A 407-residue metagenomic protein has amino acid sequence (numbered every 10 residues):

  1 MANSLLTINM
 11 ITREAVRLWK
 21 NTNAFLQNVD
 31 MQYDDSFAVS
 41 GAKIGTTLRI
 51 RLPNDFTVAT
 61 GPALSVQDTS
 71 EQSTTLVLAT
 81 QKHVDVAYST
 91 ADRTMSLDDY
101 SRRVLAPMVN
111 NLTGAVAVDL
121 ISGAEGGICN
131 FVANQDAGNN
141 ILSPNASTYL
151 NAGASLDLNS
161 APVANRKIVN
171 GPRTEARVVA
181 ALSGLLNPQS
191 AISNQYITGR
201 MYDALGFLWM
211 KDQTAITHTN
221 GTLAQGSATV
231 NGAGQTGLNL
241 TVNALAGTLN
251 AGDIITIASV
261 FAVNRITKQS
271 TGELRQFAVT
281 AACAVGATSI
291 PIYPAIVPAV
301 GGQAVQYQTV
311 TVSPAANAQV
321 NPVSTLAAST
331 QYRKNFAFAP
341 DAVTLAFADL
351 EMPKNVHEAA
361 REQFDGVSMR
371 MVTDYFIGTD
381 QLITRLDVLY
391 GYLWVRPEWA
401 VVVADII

Functional and structural regions predicted by a protein language model:
M1-T74, A400: N-terminal "assembly arms/tails" that initiate or stabilize quaternary assembly in self-assembling proteins
A2-D35, T90-D99, M108, V116-N134 (+4 more regions): Short, Lys/Arg-rich flexible segments
I50, L76-D136, N140-L142, D157-T174 (+2 more regions): Long, contiguous amphipathic alpha-helices that act as assembly "spine/axial" helices in icosahedral shell and virion
S143, R177-Y293, A299, V403: Autoprocessing Asn-cyclization modules and mimics
S143-L156: Phosphate-interacting basic helix/loop segments used at nucleotide- and nucleic-acid interfaces
T280-V343: Glycine- and charge-enriched low-complexity intrinsically disordered segments
T330-V367: C-terminal hydrophobic structural anchor segments that stabilize assembly/packing rather than catalytic chemistry
V367-I407: Hydrophobic, glycine-enriched assembly/anchoring segments
